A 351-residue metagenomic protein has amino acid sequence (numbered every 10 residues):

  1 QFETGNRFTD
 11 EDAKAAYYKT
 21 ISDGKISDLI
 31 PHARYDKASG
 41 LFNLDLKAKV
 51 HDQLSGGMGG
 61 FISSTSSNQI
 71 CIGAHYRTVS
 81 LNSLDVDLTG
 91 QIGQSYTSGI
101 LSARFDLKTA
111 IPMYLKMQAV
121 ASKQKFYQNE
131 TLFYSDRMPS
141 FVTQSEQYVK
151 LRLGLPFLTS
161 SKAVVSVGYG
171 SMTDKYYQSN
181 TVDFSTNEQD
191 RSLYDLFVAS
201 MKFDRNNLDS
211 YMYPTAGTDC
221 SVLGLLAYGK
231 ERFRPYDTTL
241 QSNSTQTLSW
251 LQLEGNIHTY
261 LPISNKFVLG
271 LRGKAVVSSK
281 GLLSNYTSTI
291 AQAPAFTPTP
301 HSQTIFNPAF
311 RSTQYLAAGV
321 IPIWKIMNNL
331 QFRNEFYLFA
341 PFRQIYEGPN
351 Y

Functional and structural regions predicted by a protein language model:
F2-E3: Acidic/histidine-rich, surface-exposed loop or edge segments in extracytoplasmic proteins
N6-M212, C220, A291-P300, I305-A318 (+3 more regions): Gram-negative/organellar outer-membrane beta-barrel architecture
L196-M327, Q331-N350: C-terminal outer-membrane beta-barrel translocator/porin domains of Gram-negative envelope proteins and their
